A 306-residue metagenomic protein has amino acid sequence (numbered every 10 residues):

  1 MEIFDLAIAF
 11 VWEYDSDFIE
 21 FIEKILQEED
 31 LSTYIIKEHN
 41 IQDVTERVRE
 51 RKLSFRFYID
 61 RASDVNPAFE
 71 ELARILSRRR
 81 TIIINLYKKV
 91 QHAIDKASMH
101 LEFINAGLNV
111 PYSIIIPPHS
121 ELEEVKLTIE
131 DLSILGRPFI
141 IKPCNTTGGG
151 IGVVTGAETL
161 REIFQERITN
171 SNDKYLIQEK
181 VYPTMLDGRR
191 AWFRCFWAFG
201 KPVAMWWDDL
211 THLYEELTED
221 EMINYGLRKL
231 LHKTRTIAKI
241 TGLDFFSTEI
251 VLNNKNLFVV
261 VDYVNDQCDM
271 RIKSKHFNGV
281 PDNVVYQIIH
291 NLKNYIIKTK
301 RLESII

Functional and structural regions predicted by a protein language model:
E2-A9: Extreme N-terminal starter segment of soluble prokaryotic enzymes
V11-L122, L127: Conserved N-proximal alpha/beta basic substrate-recognition cap immediately N-terminal to, or forming the N-lobe
F103-I104, I129-I151, N172-D187: ATP-grasp fold ATP-binding core
Y112, F139-Q165: Glycine-rich phosphate-binding loop of ATP-grasp-fold ATP-dependent ligases
F139, L176, V203-A204, F246 (+1 more regions): Protein kinase-like catalytic core scaffold
V153-T241: Phosphate-binding site of ATP-dependent enzymes
L243-K255: A short glycine-rich, hydrophobically flanked beta-strand micro-motif that places a catalytic Asp/Glu for divalent metal
L252-I306: C-terminal active-site "lid" helix and adjoining low-complexity regulatory extension at the edge of ATP-using catalytic
